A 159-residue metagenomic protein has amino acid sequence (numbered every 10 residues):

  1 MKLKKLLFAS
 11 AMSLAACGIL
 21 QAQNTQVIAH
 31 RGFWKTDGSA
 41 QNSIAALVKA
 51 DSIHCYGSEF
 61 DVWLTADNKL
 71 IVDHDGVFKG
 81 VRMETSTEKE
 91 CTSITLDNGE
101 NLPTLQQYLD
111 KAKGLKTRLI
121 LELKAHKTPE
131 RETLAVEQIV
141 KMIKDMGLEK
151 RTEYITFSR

Functional and structural regions predicted by a protein language model:
M1-K2: N-terminal secretory signal peptides that target proteins for export/translocation
K5-A15: Sec-dependent N-terminal signal peptides
F8, G18-R159: Phosphate-group recognition and catalysis centered on beta-loop-alpha active-site segments
